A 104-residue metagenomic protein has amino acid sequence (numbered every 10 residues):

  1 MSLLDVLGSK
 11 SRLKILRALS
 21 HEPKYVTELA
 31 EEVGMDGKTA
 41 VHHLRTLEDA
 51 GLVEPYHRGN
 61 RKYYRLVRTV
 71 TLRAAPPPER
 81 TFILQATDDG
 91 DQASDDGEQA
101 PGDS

Functional and structural regions predicted by a protein language model:
M1-K14: Short alpha-helical segments that sit at the start of domains
K10, H21-Y25: Short capping segments at the starts of secondary-structure elements
E31, E48-D49: Alpha-helical residues within the helix-turn-helix
D36: Helix-turn-helix DNA-binding motif, specifically the short coil turn and the N-cap/start of the second
L44-R45: Short, hydrophobic-biased segments on the C-terminal half of alpha helices that form "recognition helices"
D49-R58, R65: Beta-hairpin "wing" of winged helix-turn-helix
R61-E98, G102-S104: Conserved segment of winged-helix/HTH DNA-binding domains
